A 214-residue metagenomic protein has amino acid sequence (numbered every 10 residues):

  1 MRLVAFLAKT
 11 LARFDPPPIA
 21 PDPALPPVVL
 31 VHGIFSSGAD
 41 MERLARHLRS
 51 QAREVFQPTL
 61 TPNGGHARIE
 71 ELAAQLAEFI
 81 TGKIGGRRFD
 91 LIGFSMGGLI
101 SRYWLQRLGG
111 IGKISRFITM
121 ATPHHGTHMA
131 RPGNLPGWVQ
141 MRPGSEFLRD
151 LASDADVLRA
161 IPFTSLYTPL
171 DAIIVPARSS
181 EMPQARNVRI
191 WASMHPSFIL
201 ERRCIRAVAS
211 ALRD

Functional and structural regions predicted by a protein language model:
M1-P26, S50-R53: Alpha/beta-hydrolase fold catalytic core
A5, K9, E78, R149-S153 (+2 more regions): Charged/polar, solvent-exposed surface patches and flexible loops
D15-P17, H47-A52, T119-P123, A177-E181: Short hydrophobic/aromatic-rich motifs at helix boundaries and adjacent loops
P21-P23, G82-R88, R131-G133, M182 (+2 more regions): Generic structural signal for short, solvent-exposed loop/turn connectors between secondary structure elements
V28-H32, S37-A39, R49-P62, H66-R159 (+1 more regions): Serine-dependent carboxylesterase/thioesterase catalytic core of lipase-like alpha/beta-hydrolase/SGNH enzymes
R159-D214: C-terminal catalytic-base region of ester-bond hydrolases, centering on the histidine of the charge-relay
